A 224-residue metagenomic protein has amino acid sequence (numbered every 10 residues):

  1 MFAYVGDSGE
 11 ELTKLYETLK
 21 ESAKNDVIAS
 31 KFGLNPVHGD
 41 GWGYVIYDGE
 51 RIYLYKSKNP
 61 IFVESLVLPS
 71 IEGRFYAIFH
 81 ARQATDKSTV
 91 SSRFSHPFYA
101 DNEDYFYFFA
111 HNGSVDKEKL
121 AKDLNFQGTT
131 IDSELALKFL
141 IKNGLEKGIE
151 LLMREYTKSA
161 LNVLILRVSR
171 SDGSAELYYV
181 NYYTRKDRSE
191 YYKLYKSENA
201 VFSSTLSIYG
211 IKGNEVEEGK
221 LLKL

Functional and structural regions predicted by a protein language model:
M1-L224: Conserved short alpha-helical segments that host acidic/polar catalytic motifs at enzyme active sites
